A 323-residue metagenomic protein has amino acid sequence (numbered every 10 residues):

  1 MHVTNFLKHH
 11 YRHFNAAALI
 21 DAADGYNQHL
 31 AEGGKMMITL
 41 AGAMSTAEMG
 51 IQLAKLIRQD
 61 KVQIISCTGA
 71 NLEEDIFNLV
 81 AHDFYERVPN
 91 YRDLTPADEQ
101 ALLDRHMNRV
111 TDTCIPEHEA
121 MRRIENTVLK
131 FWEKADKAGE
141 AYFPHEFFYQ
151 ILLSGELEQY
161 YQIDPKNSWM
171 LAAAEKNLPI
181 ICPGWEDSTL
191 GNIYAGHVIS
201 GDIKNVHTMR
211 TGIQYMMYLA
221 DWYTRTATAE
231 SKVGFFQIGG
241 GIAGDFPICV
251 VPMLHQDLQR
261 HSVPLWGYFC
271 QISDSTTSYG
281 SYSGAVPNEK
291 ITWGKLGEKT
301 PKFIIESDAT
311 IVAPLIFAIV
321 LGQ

Functional and structural regions predicted by a protein language model:
M1-A23, N27-A31: N-terminal glycine-rich anion-binding loop in soluble enzyme alpha/beta folds
H2-F6, F14-A17, K232, I242 (+2 more regions): C-terminal functional extensions of proteins
A22-M36, A172-K176, D221-K232: Glycine-rich phosphate/diphosphate-binding loops that line cofactor/substrate pockets in enzymes
M36-S45, I65, I181-W185, K204-Y282: Glycine-rich anion-binding loop/nest that anchors nucleotide
E48-I51, I76-H82, N192-A195, P247-V250 (+1 more regions): Short acidic, glycine/serine/threonine-rich loops at helix termini
Q52-R58, H82, G196-S200, V251-D257 (+1 more regions): Short, solvent-exposed amphipathic alpha-helical segments in soluble enzyme and RNA/protein-processing domains
I57-I124: A generic, well-ordered mixed alpha/beta core segment in the N-terminal half of proteins
D98-T189: Ligand-binding beta-strand-loop-alpha-helix segment within the catalytic cores of soluble metabolic enzymes
